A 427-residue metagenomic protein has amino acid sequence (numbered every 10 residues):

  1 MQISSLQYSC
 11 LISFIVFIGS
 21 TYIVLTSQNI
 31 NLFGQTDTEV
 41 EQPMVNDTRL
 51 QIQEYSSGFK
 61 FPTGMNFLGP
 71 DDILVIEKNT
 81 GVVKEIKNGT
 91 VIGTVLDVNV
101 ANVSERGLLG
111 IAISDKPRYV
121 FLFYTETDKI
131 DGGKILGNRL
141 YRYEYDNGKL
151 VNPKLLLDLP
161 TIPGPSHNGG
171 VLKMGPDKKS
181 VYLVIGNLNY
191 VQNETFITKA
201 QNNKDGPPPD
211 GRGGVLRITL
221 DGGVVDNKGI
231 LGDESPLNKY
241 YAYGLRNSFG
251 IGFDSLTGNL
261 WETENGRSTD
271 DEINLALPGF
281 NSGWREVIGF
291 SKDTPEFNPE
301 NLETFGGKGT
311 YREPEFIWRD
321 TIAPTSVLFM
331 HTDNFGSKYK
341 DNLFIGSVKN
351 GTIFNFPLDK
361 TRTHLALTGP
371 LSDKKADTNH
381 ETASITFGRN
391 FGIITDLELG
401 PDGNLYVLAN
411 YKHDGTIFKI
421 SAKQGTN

Functional and structural regions predicted by a protein language model:
M1-S13: N-terminal Sec-pathway targeting helices
Y8-S9, L96, G392: Hydrophobic alpha-helical segments and their boundary regions
L11-Y22: Hydrophobic membrane-insertion alpha-helices, especially the h-region of bacterial N-terminal signal peptides
Y22-L25, N29-V191, G250-F253, N259-G266 (+2 more regions): Acidic, Gly/Ser/Thr-rich repeat motifs that build Ca2+-stabilized beta-propeller blades
L32-V45, R106-L108, D177, N187-S384 (+3 more regions): Beta-propeller domain segments
